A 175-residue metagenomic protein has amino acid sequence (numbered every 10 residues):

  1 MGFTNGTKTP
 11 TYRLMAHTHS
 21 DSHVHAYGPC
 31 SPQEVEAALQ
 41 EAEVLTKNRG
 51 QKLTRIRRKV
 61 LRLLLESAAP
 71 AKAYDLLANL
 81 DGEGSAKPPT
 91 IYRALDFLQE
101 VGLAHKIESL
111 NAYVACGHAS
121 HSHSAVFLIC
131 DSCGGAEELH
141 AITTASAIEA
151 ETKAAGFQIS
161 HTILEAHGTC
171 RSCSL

Functional and structural regions predicted by a protein language model:
G2-A38, I142-L175: C-terminal regulatory/oligomerization modules of transcriptional regulators
E36-G50: Short, Lys/Arg-enriched N-terminal segment that forms or immediately precedes the first helix of a structured domain
L53, E66-K72: Short capping segments at the starts of secondary-structure elements
R58-L63: Pre-recognition alpha-helix immediately N-terminal to the DNA-recognition helix within helix-turn-helix or winged-helix
P70-L80: Short acidic, hydrophobic short linear motifs in intrinsically disordered regions
K87-P88: Short coil turns linking two alpha-helices in DNA-binding domains
I91-V101: Basic amphipathic alpha-helical segments that dock to polyanions
E100-L175: Non-DNA-binding regulatory cores of transcription-related proteins, predominantly C-terminal effector-binding
